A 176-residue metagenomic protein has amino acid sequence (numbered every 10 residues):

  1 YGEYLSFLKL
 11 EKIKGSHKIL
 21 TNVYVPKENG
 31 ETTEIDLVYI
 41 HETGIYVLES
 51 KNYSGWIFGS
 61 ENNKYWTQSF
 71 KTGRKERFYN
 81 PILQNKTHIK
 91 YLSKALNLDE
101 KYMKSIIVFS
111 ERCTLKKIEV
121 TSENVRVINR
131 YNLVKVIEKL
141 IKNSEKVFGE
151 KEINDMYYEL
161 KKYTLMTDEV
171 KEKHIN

Functional and structural regions predicted by a protein language model:
Y1-T33, I40-I45, G73-N176: Surface-exposed interaction regions that form or flank ligand-binding interfaces
I40-N63: Active-site beta-strand-loop-beta-strand hairpin of nuclease catalytic cores that positions key catalytic residues
F58-G59, T67, K116: Generic, ordered loop/turn and secondary-structure boundary motif
N63-G73: Short glycine/proline- and charge-enriched loop/turn segments that cap or connect secondary-structure elements
